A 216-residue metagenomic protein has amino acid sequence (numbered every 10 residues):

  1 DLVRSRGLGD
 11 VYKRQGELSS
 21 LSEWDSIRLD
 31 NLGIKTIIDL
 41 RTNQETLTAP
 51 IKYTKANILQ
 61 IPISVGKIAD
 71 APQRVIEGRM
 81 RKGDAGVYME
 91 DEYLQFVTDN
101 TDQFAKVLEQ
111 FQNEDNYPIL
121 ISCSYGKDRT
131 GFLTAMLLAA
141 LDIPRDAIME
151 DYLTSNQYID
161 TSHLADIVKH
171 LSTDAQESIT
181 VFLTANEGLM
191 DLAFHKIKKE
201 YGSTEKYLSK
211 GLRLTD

Functional and structural regions predicted by a protein language model:
D1, I34, I143: Short phosphate-binding/catalytic loops that engage adenosine nucleotides
D1-Y12: Single conserved hydrophobic/aromatic residue that forms the stacking wall/gate of nucleotide- or nucleobase-binding
Q15-D115: Cysteine-based protein phosphatase catalytic domain of the PTP/DSP
A49, F132-L133: A short acidic (Asp/Glu
Q103-D115, L133-D216: PTP/DSP superfamily signal
N116-L120: Residue-level preference for the first positions of well-ordered beta-strands
Y125, R129-T130: Ser/Thr-glycine-rich phosphate-binding loops at phosphate-binding pockets of nucleotides, nucleotide cofactors
